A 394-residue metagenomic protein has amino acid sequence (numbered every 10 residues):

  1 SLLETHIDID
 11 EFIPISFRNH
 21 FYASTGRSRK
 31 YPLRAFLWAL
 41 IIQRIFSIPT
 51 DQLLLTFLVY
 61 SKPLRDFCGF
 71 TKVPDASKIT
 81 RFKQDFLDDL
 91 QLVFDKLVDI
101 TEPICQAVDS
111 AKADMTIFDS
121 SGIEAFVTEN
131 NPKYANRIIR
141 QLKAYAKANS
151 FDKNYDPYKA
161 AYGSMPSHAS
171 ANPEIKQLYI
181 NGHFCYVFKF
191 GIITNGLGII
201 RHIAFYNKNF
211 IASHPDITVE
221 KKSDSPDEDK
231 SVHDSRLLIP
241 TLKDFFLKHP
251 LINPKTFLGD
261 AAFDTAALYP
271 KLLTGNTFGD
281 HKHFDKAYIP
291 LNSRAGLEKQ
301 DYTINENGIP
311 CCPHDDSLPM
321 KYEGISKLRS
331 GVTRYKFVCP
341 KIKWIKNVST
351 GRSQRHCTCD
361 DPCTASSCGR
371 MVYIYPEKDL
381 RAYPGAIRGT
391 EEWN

Functional and structural regions predicted by a protein language model:
L2-I42, F46: Basic, short loop/linker segments at the boundary and entry of helix-turn-helix/winged-helix-like folds
P32-A39, D51, I79, D114: Short runs of predominantly hydrophobic/aromatic residues within well-ordered alpha helices that form helix-helix
F46-Q52, I200: Short helix-capping/linker segments at secondary-structure and domain boundaries
T50, D75-K78, V93: Short coil turns linking two alpha-helices in DNA-binding domains
D51-F67, E102: DNA-recognition alpha helix
C68-L87: Major-groove recognition helix of helix-turn-helix-like DNA-binding domains
R81-F257, A261, A266-F284, P290-N292: Polybasic low-complexity intrinsically disordered regions
G275-L291, L297-N394: An anionic, glycine-rich sequence signature occurring as long contiguous blocks
